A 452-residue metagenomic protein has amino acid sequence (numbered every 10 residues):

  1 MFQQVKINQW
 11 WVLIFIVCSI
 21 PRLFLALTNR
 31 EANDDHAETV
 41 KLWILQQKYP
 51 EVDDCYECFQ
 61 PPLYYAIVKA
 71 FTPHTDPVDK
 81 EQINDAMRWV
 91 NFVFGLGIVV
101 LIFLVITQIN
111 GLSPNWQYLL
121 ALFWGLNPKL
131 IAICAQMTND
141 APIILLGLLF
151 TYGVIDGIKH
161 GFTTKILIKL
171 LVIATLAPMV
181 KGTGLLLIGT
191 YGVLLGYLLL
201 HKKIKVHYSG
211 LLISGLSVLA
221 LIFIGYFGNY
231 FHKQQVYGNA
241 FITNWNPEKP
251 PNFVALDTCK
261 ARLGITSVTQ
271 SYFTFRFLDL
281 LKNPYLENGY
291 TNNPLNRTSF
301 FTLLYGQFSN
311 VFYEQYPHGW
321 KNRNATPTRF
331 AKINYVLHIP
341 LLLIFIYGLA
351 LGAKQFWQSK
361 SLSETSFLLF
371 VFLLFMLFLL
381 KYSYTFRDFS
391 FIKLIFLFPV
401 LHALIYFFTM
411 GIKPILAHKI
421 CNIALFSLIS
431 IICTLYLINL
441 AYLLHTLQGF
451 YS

Functional and structural regions predicted by a protein language model:
M1-F2, D156-K159, L187-I222, F241 (+1 more regions): Perimembrane helix-loop-helix junctions
I7-E38, S217-Q234, L374-M376, C433-N439: Transmembrane signal-anchor helices characteristic of membrane glycosylation enzymes that use polyprenol
F15-C18, L120-G125, A174-P178: Short helix- or helix-capping micro-motifs that position conserved polar/aromatic residues at function-defining sites
L45-N91, P250-F372, K381: Lumenal/periplasmic acceptor-binding loop at the mouth of the active site in multi-pass, GT-C-fold membrane enzymes
D85-G111, L145, L149, L343-L351: Transmembrane-helix motifs of polytopic, lipid-linked glycan transferases
I102-L126, I144-L145, S366: Transmembrane-helix signature of polytopic, membrane-embedded enzymes that assemble or transfer cell-envelope glycans
K129-P142: Short acidic/glycine- and proline-prone juxtamembrane loop motifs at membrane-interface regions of multi-pass membrane
I166-G182, I188: Membrane-interface alpha helices of multi-pass inner-membrane proteins
